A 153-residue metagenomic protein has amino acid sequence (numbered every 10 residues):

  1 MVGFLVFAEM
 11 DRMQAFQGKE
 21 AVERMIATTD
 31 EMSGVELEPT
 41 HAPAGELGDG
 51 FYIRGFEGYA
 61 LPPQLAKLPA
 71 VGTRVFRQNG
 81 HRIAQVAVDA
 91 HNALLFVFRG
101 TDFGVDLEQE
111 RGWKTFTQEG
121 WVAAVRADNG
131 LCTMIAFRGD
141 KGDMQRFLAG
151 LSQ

Functional and structural regions predicted by a protein language model:
V2-N92: Juxtamembrane extracytoplasmic segments of single-/few-pass membrane proteins
D11, D30, D49, D89 (+4 more regions): Acidic-enriched, low-complexity/disordered segments with a strong bias for Aspartate over Glutamate
T28-T29, T40, T73, T101 (+2 more regions): Residue-identity detector for threonine
Q85-V86, N92-F116: Short, conserved beta-strand/beta-arch hydrophobic-aromatic motifs that form part of recognition grooves or interface
A90-H91, E110-Q153: A short, solvent-exposed beta-edge/loop patch
